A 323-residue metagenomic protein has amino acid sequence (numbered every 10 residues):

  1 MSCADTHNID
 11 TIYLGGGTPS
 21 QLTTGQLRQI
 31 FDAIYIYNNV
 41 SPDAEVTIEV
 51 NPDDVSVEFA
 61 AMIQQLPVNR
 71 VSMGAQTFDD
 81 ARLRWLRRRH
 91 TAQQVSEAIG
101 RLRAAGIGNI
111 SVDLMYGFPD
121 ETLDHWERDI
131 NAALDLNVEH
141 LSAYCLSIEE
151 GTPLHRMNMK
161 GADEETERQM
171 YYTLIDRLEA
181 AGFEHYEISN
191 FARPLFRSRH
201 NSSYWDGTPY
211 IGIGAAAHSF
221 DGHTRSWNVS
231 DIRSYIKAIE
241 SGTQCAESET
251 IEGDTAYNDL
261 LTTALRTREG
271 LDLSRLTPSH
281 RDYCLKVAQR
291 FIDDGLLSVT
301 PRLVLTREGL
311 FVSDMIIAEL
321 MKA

Functional and structural regions predicted by a protein language model:
M1-P278: C-terminal scaffold of the Radical SAM
A33, R177, R290, D294 (+1 more regions): Solvent-exposed, charged/polar functional surfaces in cytosolic regulatory/catalytic domains
V50, L305-T306: Hydrophobic residues in beta-strands and at strand termini
S147, L285-K286, D314: Auxiliary N-terminal substrate/complex-recognition segments of SAM-dependent methyltransferases
D272-L273, V299, V312-S313: Short active-site-adjacent structural elements
T277-D293: Short amphipathic alpha-helical interaction segments
I292-R302: A short, conserved structural fragment
E308-A323: Short, amphipathic alpha-helical interaction segments positioned at domain boundaries
